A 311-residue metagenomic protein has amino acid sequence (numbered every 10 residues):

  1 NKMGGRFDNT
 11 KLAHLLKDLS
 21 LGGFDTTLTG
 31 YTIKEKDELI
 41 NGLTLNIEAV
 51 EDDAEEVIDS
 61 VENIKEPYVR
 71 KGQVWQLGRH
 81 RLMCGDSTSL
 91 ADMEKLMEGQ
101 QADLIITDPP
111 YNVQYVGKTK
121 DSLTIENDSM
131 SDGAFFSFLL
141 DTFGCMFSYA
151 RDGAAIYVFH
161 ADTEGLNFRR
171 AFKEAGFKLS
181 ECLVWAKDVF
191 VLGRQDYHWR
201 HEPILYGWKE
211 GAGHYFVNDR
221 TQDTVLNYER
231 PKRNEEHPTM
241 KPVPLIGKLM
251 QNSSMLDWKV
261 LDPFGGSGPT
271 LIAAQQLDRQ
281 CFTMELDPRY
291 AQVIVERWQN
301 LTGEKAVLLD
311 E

Functional and structural regions predicted by a protein language model:
N1-A291: Core catalytic lobe of class I
L28-G30, K34-L39, Q299-E311: Class I S-adenosyl-L-methionine-dependent methyltransferase module
R289-N300: Short alpha-helix adjacent to the SAM-binding motif of class I
